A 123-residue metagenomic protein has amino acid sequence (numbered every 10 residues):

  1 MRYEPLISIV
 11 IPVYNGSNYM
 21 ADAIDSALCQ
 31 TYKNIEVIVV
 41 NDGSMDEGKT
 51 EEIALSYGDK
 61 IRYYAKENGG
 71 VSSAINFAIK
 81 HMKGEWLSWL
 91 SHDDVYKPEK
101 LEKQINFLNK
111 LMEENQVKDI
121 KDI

Functional and structural regions predicted by a protein language model:
M1-I123: Nucleotide-sugar donor-binding/catalytic module of glycosyltransferases that assemble extracellular/cell-envelope
